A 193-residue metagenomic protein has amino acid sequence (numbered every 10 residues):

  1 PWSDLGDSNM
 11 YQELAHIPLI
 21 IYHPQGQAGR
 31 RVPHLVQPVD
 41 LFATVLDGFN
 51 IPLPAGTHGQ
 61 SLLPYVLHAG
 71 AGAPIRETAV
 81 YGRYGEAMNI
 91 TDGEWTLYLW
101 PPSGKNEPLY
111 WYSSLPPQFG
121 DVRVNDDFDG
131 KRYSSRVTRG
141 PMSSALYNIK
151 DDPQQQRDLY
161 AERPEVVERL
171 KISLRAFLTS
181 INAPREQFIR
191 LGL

Functional and structural regions predicted by a protein language model:
P1-R30, Q37: Histidine-centered active-site microenvironments of extracellular/periplasmic hydrolases and transferases
W2-S3, R83-G85, I181-L193: Short, solvent-exposed turn/loop segments enriched in Gly/Ser/Thr/Pro and often Arg
D4-N9, I75-T78, G130-S135: Short, P/G- and charge-enriched loop/turn segments at secondary-structure junctions
M10, R31-P38, A55, S135-R139 (+1 more regions): Aromatic-acidic/polar surface patches that form glycan- and anion
Q12, G82-Y160: C-terminal, low-complexity/hydrophilic appendages and adjacent surface loops of extracellular/periplasmic anionic
L14-A15, V36-A43, Q60, D92 (+5 more regions): A structural signal for well-ordered alpha-helical segments within the folded catalytic domains of diverse enzymes
G29-D92, I189-L191: Polar, surface-exposed loop/tail segments that function as active-site lids or cofactor/substrate-recognition elements
F42-L46, N50, L63, Y147 (+4 more regions): Non-transmembrane alpha-helical segments in soluble domains of secreted/periplasmic/extracellular proteins
